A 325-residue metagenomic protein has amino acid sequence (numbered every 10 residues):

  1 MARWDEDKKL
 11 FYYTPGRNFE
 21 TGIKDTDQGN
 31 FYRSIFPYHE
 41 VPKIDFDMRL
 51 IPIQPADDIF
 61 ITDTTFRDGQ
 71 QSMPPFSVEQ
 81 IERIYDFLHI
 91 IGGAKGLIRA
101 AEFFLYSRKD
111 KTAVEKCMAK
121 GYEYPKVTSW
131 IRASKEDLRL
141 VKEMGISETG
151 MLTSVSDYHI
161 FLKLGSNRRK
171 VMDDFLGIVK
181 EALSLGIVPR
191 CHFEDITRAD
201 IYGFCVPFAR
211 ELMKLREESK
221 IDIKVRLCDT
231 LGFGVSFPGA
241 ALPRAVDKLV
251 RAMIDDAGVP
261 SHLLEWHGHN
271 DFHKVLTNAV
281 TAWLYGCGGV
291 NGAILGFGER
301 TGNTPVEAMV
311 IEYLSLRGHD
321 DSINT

Functional and structural regions predicted by a protein language model:
M1-T325: Catalytic cores and adjacent flexible loops of soluble metabolic enzymes that perform enolate/carbanion chemistry on
